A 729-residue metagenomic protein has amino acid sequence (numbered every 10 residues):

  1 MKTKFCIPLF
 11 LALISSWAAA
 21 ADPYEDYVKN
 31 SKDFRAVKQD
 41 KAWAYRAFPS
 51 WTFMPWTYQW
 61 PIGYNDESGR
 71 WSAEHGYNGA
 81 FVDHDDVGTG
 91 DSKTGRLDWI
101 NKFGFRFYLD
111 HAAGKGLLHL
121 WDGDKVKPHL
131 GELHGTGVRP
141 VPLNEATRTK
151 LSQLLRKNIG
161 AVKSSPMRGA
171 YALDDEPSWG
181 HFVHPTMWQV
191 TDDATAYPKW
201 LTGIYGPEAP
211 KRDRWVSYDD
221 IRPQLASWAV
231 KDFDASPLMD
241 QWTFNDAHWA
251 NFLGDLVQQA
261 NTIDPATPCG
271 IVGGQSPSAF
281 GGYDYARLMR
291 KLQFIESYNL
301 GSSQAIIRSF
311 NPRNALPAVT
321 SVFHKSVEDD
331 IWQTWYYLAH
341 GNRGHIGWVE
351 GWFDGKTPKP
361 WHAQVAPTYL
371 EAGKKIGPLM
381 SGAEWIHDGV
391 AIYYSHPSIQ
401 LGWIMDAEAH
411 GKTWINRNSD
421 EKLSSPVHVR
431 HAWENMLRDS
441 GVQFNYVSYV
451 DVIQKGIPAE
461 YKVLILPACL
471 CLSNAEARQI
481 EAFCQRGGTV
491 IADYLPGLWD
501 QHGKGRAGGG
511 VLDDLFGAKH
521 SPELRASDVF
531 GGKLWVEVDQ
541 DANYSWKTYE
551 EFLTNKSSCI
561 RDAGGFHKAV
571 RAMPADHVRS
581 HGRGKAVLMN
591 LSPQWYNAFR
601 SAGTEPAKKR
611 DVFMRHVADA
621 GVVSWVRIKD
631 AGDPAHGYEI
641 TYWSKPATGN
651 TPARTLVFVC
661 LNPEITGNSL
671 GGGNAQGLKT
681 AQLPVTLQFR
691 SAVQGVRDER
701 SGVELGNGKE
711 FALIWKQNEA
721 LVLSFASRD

Functional and structural regions predicted by a protein language model:
I7-S16: Bacterial N-terminal signal peptides
A18-F103, D110, H134, V138 (+9 more regions): Mature N-terminal, pre-catalytic/accessory segment of carbohydrate-active enzymes
P23-S31, V37-D40, T136-Y298, I306 (+1 more regions): Polysaccharide-binding and catalytic clefts of secreted carbohydrate-active enzymes
P23-V37, A47-I62, F107-D110, G114-S152 (+8 more regions): Extended substrate-binding grooves/exosites of carbohydrate-active enzymes
F48-W51, H75-A80, N101-Y108, S164-A170 (+8 more regions): Loop/turn elements at helix/coil->beta-strand transitions in domains of secreted/extracellular proteins
T57-G69, G274-F280, M436-G456: A short, well-structured beta->alpha microelement
K125-G135, I159-V162, P166, A172 (+11 more regions): Hydrophobic targeting/anchoring helices
P467-R728: A conserved amphipathic helix/loop scaffold that creates a polar/acidic microenvironment used either to coordinate
